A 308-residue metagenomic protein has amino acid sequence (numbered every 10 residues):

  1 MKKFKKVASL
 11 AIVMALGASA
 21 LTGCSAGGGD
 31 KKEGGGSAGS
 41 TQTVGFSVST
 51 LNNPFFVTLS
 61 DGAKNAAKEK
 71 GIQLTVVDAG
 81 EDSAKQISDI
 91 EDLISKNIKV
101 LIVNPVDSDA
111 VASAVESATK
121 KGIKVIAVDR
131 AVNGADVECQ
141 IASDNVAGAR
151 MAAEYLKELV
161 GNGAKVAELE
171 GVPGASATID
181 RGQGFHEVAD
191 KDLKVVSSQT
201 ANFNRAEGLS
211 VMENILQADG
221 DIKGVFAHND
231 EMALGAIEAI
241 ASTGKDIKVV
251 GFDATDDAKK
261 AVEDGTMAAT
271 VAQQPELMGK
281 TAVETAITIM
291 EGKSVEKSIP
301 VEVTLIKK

Functional and structural regions predicted by a protein language model:
K2-L10, C24-K308: A residue-level marker of the well-folded mature domains of exported/periplasmic proteins
A11-A18: Alpha-helical transmembrane segments
S19-G23: C-terminal motif of bacterial Sec signal peptides marking the signal peptidase cleavage site
